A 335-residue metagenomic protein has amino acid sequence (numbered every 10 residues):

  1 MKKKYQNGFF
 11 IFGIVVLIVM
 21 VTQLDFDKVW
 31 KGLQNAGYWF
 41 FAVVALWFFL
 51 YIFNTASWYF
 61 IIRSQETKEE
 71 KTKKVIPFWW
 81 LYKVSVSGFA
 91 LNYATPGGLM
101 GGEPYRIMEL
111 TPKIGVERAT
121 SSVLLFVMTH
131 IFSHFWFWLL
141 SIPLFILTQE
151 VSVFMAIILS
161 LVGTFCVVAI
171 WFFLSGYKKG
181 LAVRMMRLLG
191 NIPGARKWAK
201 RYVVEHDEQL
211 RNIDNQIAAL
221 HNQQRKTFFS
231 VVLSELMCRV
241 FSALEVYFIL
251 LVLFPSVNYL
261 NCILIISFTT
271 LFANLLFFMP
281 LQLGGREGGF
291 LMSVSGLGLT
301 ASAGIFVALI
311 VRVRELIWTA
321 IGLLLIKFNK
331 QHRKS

Functional and structural regions predicted by a protein language model:
M1-V86, S152-N274, F306-V307, L316-S335: Predominantly cytoplasmic-facing regulatory/coupling regions of multi-pass membrane proteins
W58-Y59, P104-I107, V246-L250, E287-L291: Interfacial helix-capping/hinge residues at the ends of transmembrane alpha-helices
F60-E66, Y93, G97, Y105-I114 (+1 more regions): Helix-loop junctions at the membrane interface of multi-pass solute transporters
F78-W79, G102, K113-M128, L299-I310: Membrane-interface alpha-helices at helix entry/exit sites of multi-pass transporters
V86-P104, K197-K200: Short intracellular "coupling" helices and adjacent cytoplasmic loop segments at the cytosolic face of multi-pass
S87, L91-T95, T120-P143, L161-T164 (+2 more regions): Membrane-embedded alpha-helical segments of transport systems, primarily multispan ion/solute transporters
A90-G97, S267-L283, E287: Transmembrane alpha-helix interface/packing and boundary motifs in multi-pass membrane proteins, characterized by
E109-E117, L253, G288-A303: Interfacial segments of multi-pass membrane proteins
